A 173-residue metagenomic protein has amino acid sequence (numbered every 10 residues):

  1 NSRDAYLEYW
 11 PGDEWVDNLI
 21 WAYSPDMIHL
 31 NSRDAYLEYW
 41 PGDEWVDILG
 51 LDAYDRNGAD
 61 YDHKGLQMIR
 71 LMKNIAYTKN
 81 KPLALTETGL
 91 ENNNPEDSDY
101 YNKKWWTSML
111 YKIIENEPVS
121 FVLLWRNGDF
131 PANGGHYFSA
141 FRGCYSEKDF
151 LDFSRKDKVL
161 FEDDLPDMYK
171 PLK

Functional and structural regions predicted by a protein language model:
N1, W10, L49, M72-A76 (+1 more regions): Hydrophobic, Leu/Ile/Phe/Ala-enriched alpha-helical segments that form helix-helix packing faces
N1-R33, N80-N93, V119, L123-N127: Aromatic-lined carbohydrate-recognition surfaces of secreted/lumenal glycan-active proteins
D13-V16, W40-W45, A76-T78, E115-E117: Extracellular/periplasmic catalytic domains that process cell-envelope and extracellular macromolecules
M27-W40, H63-I75, K104-K112: Alpha-helical scaffolding within the catalytic cores of extracellular/periplasmic polymer-degrading hydrolases
S32, A59-H63, N93-Y101: Short, flexible/disordered intra-domain loops and linkers
Y36-D62, W125: Aromatic- and acid-rich polysaccharide-binding/catalytic face of secreted or lumenal carbohydrate-active enzymes
L51-N74, K81: Substrate-binding surface in catalytic domains of secreted glycosidases
K81-K173: Substrate-binding cleft of secreted/luminal carbohydrate-active enzymes
